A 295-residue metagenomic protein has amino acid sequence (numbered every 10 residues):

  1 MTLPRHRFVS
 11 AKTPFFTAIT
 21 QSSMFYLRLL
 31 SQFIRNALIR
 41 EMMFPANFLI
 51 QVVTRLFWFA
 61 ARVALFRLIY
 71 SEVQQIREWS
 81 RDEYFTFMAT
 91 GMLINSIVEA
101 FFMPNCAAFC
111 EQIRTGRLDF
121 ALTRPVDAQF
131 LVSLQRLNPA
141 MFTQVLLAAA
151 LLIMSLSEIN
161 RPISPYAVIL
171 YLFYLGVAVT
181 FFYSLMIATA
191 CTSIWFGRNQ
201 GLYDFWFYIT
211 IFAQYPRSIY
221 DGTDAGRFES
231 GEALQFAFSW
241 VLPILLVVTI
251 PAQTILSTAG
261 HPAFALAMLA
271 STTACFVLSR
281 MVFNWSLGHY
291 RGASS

Functional and structural regions predicted by a protein language model:
M1-S22: N-terminal amphipathic/basic-hydrophobic helices that include classical n-h-c signal peptides and signal-anchor
I19-S295: Hydrophobic transmembrane alpha-helices and immediately adjacent juxtamembrane helices of multi-pass inner-membrane
